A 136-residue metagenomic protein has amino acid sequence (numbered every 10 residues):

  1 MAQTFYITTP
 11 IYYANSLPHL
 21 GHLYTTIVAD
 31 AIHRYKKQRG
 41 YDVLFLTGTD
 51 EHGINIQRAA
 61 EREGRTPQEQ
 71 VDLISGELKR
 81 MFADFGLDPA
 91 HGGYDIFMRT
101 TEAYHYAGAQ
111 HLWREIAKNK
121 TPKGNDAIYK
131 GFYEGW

Functional and structural regions predicted by a protein language model:
M1-W136: N-terminal, positively charged nucleic-acid-binding surface of large information/translation enzymes
